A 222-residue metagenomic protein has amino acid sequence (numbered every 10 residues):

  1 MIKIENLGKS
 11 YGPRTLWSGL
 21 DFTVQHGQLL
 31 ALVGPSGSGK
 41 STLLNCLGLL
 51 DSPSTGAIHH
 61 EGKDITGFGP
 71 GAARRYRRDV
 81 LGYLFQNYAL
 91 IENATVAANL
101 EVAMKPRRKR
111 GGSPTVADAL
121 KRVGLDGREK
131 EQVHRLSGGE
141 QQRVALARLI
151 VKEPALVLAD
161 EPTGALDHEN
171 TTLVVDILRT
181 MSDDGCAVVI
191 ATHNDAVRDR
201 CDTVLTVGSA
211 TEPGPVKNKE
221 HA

Functional and structural regions predicted by a protein language model:
I2, W17-G19, Y76: Conserved structural motif at the start of ABC-family nucleotide-binding domains
G56-G67: Conserved ABC transporter NBD signature motif
I65-G82, D183: ABC ATPase NBD coupling module
R78, E131-H134, V151-K152, D184: Conserved signature/switch motifs of ABC ATPase nucleotide-binding domains
A94-V102: Short coil-to-helix segment of the ABC ATPase nucleotide-binding domain corresponding to the Q-loop/switch region
Q132-L136, E140-Q142: Conserved ABC ATPase signature
V157-D160: Catalytic Walker B motif of ABC-type/P-loop ATPase nucleotide-binding domains
